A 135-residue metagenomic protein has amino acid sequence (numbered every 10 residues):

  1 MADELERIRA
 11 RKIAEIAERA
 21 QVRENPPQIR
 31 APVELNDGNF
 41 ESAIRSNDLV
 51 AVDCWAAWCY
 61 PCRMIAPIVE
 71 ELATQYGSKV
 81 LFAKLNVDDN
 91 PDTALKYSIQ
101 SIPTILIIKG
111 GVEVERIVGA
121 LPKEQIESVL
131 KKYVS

Functional and structural regions predicted by a protein language model:
M1-A51, A57-Y60, P67-K79, D92 (+2 more regions): Proteins that catalyze or organize thiol-disulfide redox chemistry and the adjacent proteostasis machinery handling
L85-L95: Structural microenvironment flanking redox-active thiols in thiol-disulfide oxidoreductases
S101: Glycine-rich phosphate-binding loop
